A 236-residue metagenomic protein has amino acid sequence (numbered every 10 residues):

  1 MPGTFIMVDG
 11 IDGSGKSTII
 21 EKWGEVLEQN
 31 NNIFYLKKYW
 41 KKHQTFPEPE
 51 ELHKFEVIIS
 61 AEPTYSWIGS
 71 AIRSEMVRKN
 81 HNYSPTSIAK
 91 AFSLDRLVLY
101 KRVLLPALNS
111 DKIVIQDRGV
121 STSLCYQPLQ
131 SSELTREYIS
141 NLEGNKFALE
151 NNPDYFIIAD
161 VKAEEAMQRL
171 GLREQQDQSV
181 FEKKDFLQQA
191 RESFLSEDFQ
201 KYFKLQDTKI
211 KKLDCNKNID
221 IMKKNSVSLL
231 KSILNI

Functional and structural regions predicted by a protein language model:
P2-F5: Pre-Walker A (Motif I) flank of P-loop NTPase domains
V8: Hydrophobic anchor at the beta1->P-loop junction of P-loop NTPases
G13: Walker A (P-loop) phosphate-binding loop of P-loop NTPases
K16: Conserved lysine of the Walker
I19: Hydrophobic positions on the alpha1 helix immediately C-terminal to the Walker A/P-loop
K22-V26, N30, E164-I236: NTP-dependent small-molecule kinase module
W40-F147: ATP-dependent small-molecule kinase phosphotransfer cores that center on conserved nucleotide phosphate-binding segments
T122-S193: A glycine- and Lys/Arg-enriched "phosphate-lid" helix/loop adjacent to the NTP-binding pocket of small-molecule kinases
